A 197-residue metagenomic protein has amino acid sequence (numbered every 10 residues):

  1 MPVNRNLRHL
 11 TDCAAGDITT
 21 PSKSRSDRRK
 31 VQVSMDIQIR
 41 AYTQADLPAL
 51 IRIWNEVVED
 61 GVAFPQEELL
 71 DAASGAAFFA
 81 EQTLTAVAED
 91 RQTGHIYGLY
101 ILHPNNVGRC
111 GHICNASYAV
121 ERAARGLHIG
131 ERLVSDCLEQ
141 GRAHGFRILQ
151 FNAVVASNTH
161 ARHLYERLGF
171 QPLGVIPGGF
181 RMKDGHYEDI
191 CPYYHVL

Functional and structural regions predicted by a protein language model:
N4, R29-V31, M35, Y118 (+2 more regions): Terminal substrate-recognition subdomain of acyl/acetyltransferases
I37-L50: A short beta-loop-alpha structural element at the N-terminal edge of CoA-dependent acyl/N-acetyltransferase catalytic
A63-A123, V134-S135, Q140, V196-L197: Acetyl-CoA-dependent GNAT
R125, F151-A161, G179-K183: Conserved beta-strand-loop-alpha-helix junction that forms the acyl-donor binding cleft
G126-G141, R162-R167: Conserved acetyl-CoA-binding loop-helix of GNAT-fold acetyltransferases
G141-V154: Conserved GNAT acetyl-CoA-binding A-motif
Y165, F170, Y193: Conserved active-site tyrosine of GNAT-family acetyltransferases
